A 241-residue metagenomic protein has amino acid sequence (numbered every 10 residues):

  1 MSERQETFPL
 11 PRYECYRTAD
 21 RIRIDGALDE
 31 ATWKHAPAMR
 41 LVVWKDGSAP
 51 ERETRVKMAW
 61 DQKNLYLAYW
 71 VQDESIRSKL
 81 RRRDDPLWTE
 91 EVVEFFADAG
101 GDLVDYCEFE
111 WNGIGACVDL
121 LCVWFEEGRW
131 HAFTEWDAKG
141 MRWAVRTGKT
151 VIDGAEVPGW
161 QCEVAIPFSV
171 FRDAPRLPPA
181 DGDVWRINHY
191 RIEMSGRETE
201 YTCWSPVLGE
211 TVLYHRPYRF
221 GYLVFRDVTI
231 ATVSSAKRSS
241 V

Functional and structural regions predicted by a protein language model:
M1-V241: Structural preference for beta-rich elements and adjacent junctions enriched in aromatics
